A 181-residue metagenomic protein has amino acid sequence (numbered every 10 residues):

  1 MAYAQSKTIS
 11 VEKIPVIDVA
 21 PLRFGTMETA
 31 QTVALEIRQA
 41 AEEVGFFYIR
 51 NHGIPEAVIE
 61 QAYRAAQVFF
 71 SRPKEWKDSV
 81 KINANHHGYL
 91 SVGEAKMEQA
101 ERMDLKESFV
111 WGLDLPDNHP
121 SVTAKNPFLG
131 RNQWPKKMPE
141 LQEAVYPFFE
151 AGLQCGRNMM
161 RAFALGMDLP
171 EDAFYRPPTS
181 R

Functional and structural regions predicted by a protein language model:
M1-R181: Peripheral, non-catalytic segments flanking oxidoreductase cores
